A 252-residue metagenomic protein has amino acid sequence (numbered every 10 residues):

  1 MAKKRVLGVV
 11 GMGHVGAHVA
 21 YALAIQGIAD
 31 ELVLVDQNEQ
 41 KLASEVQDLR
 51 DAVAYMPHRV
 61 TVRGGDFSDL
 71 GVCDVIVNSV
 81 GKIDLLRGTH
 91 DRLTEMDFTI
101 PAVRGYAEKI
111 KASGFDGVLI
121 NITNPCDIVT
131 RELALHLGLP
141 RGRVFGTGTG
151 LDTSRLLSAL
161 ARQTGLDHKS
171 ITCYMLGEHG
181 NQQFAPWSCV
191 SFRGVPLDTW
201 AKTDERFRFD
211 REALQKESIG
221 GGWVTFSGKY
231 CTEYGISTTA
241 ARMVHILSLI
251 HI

Functional and structural regions predicted by a protein language model:
M12-G13: Glycine-rich Rossmann-fold phosphate-binding loop(s) that bind the pyrophosphate of adenine dinucleotide cofactors
G16-A17: N-terminal Rossmann-fold NAD(P) dinucleotide-binding loop
Q37-C73: Conserved N-terminal Rossmann-fold NAD(P) cofactor-binding segment
V60-M96: NAD(P)H-binding glycine-rich loop region in Rossmannoid oxidoreductase-like domains and their noncatalytic homologs
H90-L157: Rossmann-like NAD(P)(H) cofactor-binding subdomain of soluble oxidoreductases
L139-F209: Conserved anion/nucleotide-ligand pocket segment
I250-I252: Conserved small/polar residues in nucleotide/adenosyl-binding loops
